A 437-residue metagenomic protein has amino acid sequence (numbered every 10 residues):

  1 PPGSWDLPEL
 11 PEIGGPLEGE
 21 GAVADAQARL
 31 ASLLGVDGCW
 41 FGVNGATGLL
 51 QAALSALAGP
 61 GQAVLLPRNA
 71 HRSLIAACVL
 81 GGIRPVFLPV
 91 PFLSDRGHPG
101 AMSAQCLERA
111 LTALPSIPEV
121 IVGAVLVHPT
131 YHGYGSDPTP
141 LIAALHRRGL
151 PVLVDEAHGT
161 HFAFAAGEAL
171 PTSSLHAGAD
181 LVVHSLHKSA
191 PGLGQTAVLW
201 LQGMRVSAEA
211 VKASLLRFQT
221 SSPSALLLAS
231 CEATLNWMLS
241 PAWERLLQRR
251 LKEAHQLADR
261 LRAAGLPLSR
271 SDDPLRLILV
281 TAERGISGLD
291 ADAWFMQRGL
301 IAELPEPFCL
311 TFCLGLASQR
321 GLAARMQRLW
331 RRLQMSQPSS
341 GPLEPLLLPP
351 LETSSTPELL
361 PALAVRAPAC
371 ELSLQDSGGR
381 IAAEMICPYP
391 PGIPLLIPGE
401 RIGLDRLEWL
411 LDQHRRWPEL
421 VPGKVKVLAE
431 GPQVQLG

Functional and structural regions predicted by a protein language model:
G3-G48: Conserved N-terminal alpha-helix of the aminotransferase class I/II PLP-enzyme fold
G38-V64, A76-A77: Conserved beta-loop-alpha segment that forms the PLP phosphate-binding cup at the N-terminus of a helix
L66-P85: Substrate-binding/gating loop at the entrance of the active-site cleft, primarily in PLP-dependent aminotransferase-like
R96-H161: Active-site phosphate-binding strand-loop segment of PLP-dependent enzymes
L170-A213, Q219-S230: Active-site PLP attachment segment
A210-L277, E306-C309: Structural motif of enzymes handling amino- and sulfur-group chemistry
D259-D405, W409-P418: Conserved C-terminal alpha-helix-loop-beta "cap" of PLP-dependent enzymes that closes/shapes the active-site mouth
